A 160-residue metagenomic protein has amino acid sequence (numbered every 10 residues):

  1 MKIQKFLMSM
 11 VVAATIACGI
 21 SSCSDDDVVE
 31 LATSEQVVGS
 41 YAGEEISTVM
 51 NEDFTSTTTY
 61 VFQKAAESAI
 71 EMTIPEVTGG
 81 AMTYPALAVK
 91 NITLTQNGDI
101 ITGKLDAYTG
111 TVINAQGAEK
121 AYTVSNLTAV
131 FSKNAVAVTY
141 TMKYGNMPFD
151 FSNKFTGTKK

Functional and structural regions predicted by a protein language model:
K2-M8, I16-E44, G145-K160: Bacterial Sec-dependent N-terminal signal peptides
S40-V49, T73-T78, K104-I113, V138-K143: Generic short beta-strand segments
E45-S47, T57-K64, M72, E76 (+2 more regions): Mature soluble binding/inhibitory domains
E52-T93: N-terminal glycine/threonine-rich, aromatic-flanked beta-hairpin/loop signature
Q63-E71, T95-I100, N126-A137, K159: Short, solvent-exposed coil/turn segments at beta-strand boundaries
V77-V130: Contiguous, well-ordered beta-strand patches that form the walls/edges of small beta-barrel/beta-sandwich domains
A86-T95, A135-K160: Edge beta-strand at a domain terminus
